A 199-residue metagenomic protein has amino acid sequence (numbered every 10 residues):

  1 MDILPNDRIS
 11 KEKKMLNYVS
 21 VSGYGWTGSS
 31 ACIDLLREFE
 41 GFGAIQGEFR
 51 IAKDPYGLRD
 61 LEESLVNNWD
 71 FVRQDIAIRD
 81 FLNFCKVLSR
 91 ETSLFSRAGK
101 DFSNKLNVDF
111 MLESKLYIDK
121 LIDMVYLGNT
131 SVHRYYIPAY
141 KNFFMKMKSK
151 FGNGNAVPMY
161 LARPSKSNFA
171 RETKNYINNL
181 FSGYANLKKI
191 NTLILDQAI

Functional and structural regions predicted by a protein language model:
M1-N179: PAPS-dependent sulfotransferase catalytic core
R171-I199: Conserved helicase/translocase P-loop NTPase motor core
